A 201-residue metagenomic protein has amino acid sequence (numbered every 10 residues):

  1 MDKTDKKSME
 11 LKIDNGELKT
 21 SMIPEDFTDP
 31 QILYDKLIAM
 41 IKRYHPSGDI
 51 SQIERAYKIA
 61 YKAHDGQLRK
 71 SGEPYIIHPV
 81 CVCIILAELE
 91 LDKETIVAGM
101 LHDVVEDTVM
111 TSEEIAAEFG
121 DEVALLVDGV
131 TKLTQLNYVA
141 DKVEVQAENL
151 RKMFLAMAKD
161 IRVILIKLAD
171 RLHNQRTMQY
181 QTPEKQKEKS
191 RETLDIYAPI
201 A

Functional and structural regions predicted by a protein language model:
M1-A201: Active-site helical microenvironments for divalent-metal-assisted chemistry
